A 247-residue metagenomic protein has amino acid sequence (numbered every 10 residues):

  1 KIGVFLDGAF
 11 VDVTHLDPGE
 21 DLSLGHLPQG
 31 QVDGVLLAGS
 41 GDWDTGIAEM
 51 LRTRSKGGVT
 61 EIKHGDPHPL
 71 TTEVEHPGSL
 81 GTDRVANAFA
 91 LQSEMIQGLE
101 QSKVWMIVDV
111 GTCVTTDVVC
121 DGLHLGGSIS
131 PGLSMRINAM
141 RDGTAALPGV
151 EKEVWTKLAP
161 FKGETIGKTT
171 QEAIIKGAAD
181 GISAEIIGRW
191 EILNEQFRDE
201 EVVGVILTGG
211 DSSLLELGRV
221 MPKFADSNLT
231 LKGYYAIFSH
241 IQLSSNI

Functional and structural regions predicted by a protein language model:
K1-H68, E201: N-terminal glycine/serine-rich phosphate-binding loop of ATP-dependent small-molecule kinases, especially carbohydrate
K1-Q31, L123-A146, P160, E164: Short glycine-rich, Thr/Ser-proximal phosphate-binding strand/loop in the N-terminal lobe of ATP-dependent enzymes
K1-V11, L91, Q101-H124, M140 (+1 more regions): Gly/Thr-rich phosphate-binding beta-strand-loop-beta motif of the actin/hexokinase/Hsp70
T14, A159-V203, P222-K223: Adenine-nucleotide phosphate-binding core of ATP-dependent small-molecule kinases
L37-G46, F197, E201-P222: Glycine-rich phosphate-binding loops at beta-strand->alpha-helix junctions
L51-S93: Glycine/small-residue-rich loop that forms an oxyanion/phosphate-binding "nest" at active or ligand-binding sites
K56-L70, R219-Y235, L243-I247: Conserved phosphate-binding/catalytic loops in two-lobed NTP-binding clefts
A86-Q101, L125-I175, I237-L243: Glycine-rich phosphate-binding loop plus the immediately following alpha-helix
